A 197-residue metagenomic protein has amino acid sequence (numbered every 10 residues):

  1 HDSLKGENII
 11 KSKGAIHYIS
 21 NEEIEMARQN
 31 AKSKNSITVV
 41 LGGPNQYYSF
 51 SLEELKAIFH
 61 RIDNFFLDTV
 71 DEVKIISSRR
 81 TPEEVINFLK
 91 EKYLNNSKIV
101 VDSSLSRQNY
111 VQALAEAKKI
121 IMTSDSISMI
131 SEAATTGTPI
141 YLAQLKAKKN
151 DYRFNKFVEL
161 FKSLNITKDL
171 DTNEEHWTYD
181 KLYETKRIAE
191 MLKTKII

Functional and structural regions predicted by a protein language model:
H1-K5, R80-P82, S126: Short, polar loop motifs at secondary-structure junctions
H1-S51, L170-L182, K186: A nucleotide-sugar donor-handling region in carbohydrate enzymes
P44-S77: Conserved catalytic-core segment of nucleotide-activated headgroup transferases in glycan assembly
Y47-Y48, T81-N87, K148-D151: Short, charged/polar "capping" segments at the starts of alpha-helices and the immediately preceding loops
V85-L94, Y152-F161: Short, aromatic/basic amphipathic alpha-helical patches
F88-S128: Donor nucleotide-activated moiety binding/catalytic core segment of transferases that use nucleotide-activated donors
V111-D151: A donor-sugar binding/catalytic signature common to diverse glycosyltransferases and related nucleotide-sugar
V158-I197: Leloir-type glycosyltransferase catalytic cores
